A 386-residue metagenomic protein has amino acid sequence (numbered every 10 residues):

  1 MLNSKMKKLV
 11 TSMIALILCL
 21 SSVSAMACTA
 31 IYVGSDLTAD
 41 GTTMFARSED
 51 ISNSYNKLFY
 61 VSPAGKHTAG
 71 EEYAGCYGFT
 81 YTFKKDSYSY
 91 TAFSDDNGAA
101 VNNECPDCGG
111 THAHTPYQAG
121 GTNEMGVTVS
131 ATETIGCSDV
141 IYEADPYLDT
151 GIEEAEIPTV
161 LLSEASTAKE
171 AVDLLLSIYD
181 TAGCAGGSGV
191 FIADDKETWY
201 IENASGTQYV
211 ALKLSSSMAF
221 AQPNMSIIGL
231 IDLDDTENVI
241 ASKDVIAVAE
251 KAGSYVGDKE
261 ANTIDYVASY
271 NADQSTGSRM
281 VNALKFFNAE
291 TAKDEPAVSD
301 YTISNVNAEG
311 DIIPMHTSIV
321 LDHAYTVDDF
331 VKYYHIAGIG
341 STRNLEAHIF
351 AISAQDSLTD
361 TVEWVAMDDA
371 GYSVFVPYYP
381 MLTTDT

Functional and structural regions predicted by a protein language model:
L2-M13: Bacterial N-terminal signal peptides that target proteins for export
S12-S21: Bacterial N-terminal signal peptides
V23-A27: Sec/Tat signal peptide C-region and signal peptidase I cleavage site
C28-E153, L174-D300: A contiguous strand-loop segment
P158-E164: Short, well-ordered beta-strand elements within core beta-sheets of diverse protein domains
G277-N344: Accessory, solvent-exposed terminal regions and/or long lumenal/extracellular loops of proteins
V331-T386: Substrate-recognition/cap regions that form aromatic- and gly/pro-loop-enriched pockets for small-molecule ligands
